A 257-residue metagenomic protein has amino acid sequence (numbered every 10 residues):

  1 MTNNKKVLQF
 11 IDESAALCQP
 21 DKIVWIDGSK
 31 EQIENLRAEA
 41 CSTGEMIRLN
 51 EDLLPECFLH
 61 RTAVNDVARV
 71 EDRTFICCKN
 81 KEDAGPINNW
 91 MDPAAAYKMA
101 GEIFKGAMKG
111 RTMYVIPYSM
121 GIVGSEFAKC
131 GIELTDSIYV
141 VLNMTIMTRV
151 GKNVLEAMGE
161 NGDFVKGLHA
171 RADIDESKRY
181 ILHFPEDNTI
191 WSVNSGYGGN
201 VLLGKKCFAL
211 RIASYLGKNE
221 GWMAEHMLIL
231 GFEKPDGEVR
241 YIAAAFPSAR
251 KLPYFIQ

Functional and structural regions predicted by a protein language model:
M1-S248: Conserved internal helical-beta-strand scaffold that buttresses enzyme catalytic cores
Y254-Q257: A conserved segment at the C-terminal end of the G1
